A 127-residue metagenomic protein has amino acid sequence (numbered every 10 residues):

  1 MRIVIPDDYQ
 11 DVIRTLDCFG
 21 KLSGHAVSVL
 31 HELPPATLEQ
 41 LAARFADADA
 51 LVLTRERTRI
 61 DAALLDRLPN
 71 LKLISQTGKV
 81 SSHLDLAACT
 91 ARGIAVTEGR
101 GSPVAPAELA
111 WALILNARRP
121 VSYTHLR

Functional and structural regions predicted by a protein language model:
M1-R55: N-terminal glycine-/charge-rich "phosphate-binding" loop or analogous flexible N-terminal tail
A48-Y123: Phosphate/diphosphate ligand-binding glycine-rich loop within oxidoreductases
